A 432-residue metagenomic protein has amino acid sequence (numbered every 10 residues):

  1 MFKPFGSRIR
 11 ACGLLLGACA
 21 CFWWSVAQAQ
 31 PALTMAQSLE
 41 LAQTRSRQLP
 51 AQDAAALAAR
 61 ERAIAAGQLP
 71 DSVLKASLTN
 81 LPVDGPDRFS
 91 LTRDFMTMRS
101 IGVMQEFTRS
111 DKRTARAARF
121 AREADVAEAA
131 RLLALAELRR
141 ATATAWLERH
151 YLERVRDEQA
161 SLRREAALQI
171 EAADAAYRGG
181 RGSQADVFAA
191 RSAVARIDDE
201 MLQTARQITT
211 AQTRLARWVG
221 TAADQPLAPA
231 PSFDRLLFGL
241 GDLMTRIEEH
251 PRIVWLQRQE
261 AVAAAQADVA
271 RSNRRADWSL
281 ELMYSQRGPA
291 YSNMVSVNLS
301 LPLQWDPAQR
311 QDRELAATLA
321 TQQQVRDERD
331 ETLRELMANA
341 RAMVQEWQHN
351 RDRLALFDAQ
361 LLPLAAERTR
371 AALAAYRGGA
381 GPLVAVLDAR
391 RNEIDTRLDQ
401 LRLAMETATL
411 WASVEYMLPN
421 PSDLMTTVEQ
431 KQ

Functional and structural regions predicted by a protein language model:
F2-L16, W23: Bacterial N-terminal signal peptides that target proteins for export
F2-P4, R8, L33, A134-E249 (+2 more regions): Periplasmic alpha-helical coiled-coil/stalk elements that build and connect Gram-negative outer-membrane
K3-S7, Q28, D399-Q432: Acidic, low-complexity, intrinsically disordered peripheral segments
A27-G85, T92, E106-T108, A115 (+10 more regions): Bacterial Sec-pathway N-terminal export signals of envelope proteins
Q30-A166, I170, Q184, A195 (+1 more regions): Short flexible linkers and secondary-structure junctions
T34, S72-A134, V254-Q266, R271-E331: Small/polar-residue-enriched beta-strand and adjacent coil segments characteristic of outer-membrane beta-barrel
L49-A66, A127, A134, L138-Q159 (+7 more regions): Amphipathic alpha-helical coiled-coil segments
A117-A121, Q184-S192, L383-R391: Short, charged, amphipathic alpha-helical segments
